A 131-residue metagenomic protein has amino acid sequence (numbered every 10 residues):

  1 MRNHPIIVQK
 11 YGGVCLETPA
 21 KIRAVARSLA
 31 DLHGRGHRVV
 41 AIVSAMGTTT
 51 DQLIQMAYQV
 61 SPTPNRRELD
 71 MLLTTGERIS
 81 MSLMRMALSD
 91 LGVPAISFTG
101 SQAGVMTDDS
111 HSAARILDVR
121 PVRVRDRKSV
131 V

Functional and structural regions predicted by a protein language model:
M1-V131: Nucleotide/pyrophosphate-binding catalytic subdomain
